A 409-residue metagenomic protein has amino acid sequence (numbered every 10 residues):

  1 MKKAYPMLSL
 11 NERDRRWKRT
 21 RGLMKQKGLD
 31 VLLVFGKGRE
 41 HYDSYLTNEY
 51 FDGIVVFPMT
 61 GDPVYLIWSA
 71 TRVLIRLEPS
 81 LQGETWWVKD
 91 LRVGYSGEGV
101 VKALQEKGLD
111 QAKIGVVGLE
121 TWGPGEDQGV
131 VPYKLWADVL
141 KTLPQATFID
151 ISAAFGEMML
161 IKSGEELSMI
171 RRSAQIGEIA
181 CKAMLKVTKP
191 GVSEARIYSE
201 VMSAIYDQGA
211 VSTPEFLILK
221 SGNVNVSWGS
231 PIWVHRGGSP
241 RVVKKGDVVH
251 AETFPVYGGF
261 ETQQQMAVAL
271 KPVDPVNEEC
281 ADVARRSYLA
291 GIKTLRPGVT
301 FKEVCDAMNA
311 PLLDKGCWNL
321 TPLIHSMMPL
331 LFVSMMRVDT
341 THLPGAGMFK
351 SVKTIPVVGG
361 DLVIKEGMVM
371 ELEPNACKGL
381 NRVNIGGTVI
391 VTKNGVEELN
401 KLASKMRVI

Functional and structural regions predicted by a protein language model:
M1-I409: Active-site neighborhoods and metal-handling regions in enzymes and metal-associated proteins
